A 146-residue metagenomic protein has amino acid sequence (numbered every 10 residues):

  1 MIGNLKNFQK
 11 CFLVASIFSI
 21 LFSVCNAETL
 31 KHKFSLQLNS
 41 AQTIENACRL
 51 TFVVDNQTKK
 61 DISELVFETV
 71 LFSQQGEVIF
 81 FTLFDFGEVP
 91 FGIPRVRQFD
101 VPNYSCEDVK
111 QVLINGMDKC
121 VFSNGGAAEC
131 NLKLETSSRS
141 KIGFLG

Functional and structural regions predicted by a protein language model:
I2-L13: Bacterial N-terminal signal peptides that target proteins for export
C11-L21: Bacterial N-terminal signal peptides
A27-T51, E77, C130-N131, E135 (+1 more regions): Low-complexity, acidic Ser/Thr/Pro/Gly-rich terminal tails and inter-domain linkers that flank the onset of structured
F52-K59: Asparagine-centered strand-capping/turn motif at beta-strand->loop junctions
K60-E64, I79: Short acidic/proline- and small/hydrophobic-mixed sequence motifs that coincide with surface turns and coil-to-beta
V78-K110, C120: Intrinsically disordered, low-complexity Pro/Gly/Ser/Thr-rich segments with frequent PxxP/GP/PP motifs and embedded
N103-G146: Terminal connector regions
